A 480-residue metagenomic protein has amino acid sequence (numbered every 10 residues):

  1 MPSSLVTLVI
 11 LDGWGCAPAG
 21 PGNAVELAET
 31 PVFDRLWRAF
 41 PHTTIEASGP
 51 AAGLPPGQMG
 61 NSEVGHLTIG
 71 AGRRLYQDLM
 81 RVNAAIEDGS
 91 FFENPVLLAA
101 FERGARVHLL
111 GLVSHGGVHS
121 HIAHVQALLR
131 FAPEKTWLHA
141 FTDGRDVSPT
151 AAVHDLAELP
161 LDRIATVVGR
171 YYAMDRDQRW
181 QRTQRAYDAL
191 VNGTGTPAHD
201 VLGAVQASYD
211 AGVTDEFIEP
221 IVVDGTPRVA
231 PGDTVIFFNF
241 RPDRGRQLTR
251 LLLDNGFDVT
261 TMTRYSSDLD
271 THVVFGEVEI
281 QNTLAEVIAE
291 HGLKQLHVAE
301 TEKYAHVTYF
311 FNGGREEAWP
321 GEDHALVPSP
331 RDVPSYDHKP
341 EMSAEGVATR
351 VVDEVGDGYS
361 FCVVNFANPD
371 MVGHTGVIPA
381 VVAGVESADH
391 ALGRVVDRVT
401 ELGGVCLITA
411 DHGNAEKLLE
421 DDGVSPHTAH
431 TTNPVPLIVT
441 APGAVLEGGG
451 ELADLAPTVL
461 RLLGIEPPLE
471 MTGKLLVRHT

Functional and structural regions predicted by a protein language model:
M1-T480: Feature captures the catalytic ectodomains and active-site-proximal regions of enzymes that hydrolyze or transfer
